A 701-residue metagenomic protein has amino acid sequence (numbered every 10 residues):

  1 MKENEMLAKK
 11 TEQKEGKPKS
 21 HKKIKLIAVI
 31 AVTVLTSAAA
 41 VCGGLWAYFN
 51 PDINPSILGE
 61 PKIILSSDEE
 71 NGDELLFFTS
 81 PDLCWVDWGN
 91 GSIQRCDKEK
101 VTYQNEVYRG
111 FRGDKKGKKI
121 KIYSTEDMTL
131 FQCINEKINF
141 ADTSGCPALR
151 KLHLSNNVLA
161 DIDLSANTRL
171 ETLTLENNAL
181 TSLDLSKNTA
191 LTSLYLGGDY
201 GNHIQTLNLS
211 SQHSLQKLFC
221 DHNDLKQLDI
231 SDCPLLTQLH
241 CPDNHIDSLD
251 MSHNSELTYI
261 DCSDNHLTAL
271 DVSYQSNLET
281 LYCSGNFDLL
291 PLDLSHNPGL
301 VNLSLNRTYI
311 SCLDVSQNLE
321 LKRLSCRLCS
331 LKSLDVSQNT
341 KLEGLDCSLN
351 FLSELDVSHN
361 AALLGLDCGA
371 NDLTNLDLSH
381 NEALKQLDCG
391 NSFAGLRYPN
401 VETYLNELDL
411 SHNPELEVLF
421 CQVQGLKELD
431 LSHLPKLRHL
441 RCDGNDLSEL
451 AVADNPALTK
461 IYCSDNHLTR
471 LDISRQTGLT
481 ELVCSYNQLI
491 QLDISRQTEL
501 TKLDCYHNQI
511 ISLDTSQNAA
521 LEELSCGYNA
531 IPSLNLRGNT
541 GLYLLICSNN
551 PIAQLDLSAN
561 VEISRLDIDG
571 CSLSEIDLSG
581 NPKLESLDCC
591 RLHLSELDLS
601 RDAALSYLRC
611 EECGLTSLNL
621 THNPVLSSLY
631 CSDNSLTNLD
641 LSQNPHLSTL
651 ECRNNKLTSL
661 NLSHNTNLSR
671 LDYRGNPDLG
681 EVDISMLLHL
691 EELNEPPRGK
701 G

Functional and structural regions predicted by a protein language model:
K2-I30, L35-K151, N157-V158, T168 (+14 more regions): N-terminal capping/linker segments that flank leucine-rich repeat
D127, G145-L149, A166-E171, K187-T192 (+28 more regions): Leucine-rich repeat
F131, R150-L154, E171-L175, T192-G197 (+25 more regions): Conserved hydrophobic beta-strand positions in leucine-rich repeat
C133, S211, C220, C241 (+40 more regions): Arginine-selective low-complexity/disordered segments
E136, N157, N178, D199-N202 (+23 more regions): Consensus "Asn ladder" position of solenoid repeat domains
A141, I162, L183, L207-L209 (+23 more regions): Canonical leucine-rich repeat
H203-T206, S248, F287-P291, C312 (+14 more regions): Leucine-rich repeat
G390, L396-V401, S663-G701: Leucine-rich solenoid repeat scaffolds
